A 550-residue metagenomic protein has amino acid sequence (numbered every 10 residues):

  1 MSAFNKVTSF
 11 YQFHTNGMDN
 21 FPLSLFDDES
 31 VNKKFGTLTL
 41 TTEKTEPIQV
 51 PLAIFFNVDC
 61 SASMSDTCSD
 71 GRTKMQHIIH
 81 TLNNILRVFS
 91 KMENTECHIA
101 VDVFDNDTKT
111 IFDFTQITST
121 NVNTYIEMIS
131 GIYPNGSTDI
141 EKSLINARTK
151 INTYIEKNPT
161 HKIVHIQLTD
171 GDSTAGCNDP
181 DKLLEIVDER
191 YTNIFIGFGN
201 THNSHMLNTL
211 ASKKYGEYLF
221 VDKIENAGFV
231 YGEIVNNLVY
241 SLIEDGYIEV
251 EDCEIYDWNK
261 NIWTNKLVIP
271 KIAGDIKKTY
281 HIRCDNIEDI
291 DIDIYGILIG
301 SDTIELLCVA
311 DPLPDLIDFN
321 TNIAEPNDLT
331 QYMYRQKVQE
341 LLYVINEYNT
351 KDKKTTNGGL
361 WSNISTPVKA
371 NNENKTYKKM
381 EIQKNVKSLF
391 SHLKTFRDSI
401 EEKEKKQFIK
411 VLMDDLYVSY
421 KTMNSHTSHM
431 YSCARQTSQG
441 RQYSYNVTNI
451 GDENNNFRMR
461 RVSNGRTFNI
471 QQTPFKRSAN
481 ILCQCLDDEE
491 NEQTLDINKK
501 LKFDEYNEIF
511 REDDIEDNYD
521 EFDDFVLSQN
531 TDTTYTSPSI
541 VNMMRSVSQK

Functional and structural regions predicted by a protein language model:
S2, P180-I194, F198-T303: Acidic, polar loop-rich interaction surfaces within structured domains
A3-F55, C60-G71: Acidic, polar low-complexity linker/tail segments
Q12-N16, T39-T41, F56-N57, K150-T153 (+10 more regions): PAZ/PAZ-like end-binding module
L25-S30, T45-I48, K91, E156-K157 (+2 more regions): Replace "in large, NTP-powered and nucleic-acid-processing enzymes" with "in large, NTP-powered factors and other
F35, K109, Q116-K162, S173 (+1 more regions): Von Willebrand factor
T37-L40, H77, T81-N84, K142-N146 (+3 more regions): Well-ordered alpha-helical segments embedded in enzymatic catalytic cores
P47-I117, K142-N146, H161-T169, I194-F198 (+1 more regions): Von Willebrand factor
I287-K550: Long, acidic serine/threonine- and proline-rich intrinsically disordered regions
